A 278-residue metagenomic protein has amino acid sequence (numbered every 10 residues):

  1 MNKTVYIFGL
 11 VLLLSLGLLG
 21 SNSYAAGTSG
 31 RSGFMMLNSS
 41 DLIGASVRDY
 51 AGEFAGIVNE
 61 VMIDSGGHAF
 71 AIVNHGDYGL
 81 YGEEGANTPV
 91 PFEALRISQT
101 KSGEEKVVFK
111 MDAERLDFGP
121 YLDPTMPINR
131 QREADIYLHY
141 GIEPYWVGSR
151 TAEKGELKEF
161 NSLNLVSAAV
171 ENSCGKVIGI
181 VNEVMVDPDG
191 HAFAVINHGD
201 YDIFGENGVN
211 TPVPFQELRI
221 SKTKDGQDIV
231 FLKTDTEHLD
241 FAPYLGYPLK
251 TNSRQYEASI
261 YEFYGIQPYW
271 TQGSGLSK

Functional and structural regions predicted by a protein language model:
T4-Y6, S21-K278: Peripheral interaction segments used for macromolecular assembly
G9-L18: Bacterial N-terminal signal peptides
